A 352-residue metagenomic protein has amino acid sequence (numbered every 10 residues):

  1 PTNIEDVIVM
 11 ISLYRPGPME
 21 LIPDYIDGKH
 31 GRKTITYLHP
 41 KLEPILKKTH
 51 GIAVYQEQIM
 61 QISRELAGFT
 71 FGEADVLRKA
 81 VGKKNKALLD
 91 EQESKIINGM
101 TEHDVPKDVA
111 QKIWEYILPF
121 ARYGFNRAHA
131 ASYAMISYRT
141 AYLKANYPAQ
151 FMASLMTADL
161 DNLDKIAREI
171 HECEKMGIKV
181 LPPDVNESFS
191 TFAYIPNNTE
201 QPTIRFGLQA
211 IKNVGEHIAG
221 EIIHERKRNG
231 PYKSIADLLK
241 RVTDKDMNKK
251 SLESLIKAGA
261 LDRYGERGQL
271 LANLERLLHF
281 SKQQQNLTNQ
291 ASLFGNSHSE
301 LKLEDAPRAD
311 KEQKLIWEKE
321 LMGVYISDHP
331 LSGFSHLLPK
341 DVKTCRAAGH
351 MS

Functional and structural regions predicted by a protein language model:
P1-S352: Noncatalytic, beta-rich nucleic-acid-contacting surfaces in large DNA/RNA-processing enzymes
